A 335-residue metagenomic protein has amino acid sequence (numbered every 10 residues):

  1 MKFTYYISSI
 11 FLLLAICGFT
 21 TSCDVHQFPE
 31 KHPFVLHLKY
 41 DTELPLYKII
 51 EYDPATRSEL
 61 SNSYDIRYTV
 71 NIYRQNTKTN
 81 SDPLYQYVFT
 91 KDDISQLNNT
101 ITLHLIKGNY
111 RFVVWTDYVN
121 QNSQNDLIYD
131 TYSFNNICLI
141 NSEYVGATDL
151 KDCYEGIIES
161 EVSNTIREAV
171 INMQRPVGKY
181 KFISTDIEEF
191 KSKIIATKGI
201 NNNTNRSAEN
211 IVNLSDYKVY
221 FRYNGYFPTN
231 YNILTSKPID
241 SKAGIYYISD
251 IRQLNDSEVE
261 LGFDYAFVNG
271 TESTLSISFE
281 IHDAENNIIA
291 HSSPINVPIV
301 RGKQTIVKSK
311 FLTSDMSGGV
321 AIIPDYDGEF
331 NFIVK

Functional and structural regions predicted by a protein language model:
M1-D24: Sec-dependent bacterial lipoprotein signal peptides
C17-Y47, F182, G302, V320-K335: Bacterial Sec-dependent N-terminal signal peptides
K31-S61, S184-S207: Short amphipathic, basic-aromatic surface patches that mediate peripheral association with negatively charged
L60-D126, S192-I299, F332-K335: Tryptophan-paired
K91-S95, V119-E168, Y247, E285-S314: Structured interaction patches on ligand/partner-binding surfaces of diverse proteins
N99-I101, R167-I171: Short strand-edge motifs at loop-to-beta-strand transitions and within beta-strands of extracellular beta-rich domains
V170-G178, D264-G270: Conserved "repeat-terminator" motif of extracellular CCP/Sushi domains
N172, S184-E188, N269-S273, S278-G328: Exposed, polar/acidic Ser/Thr-rich sequence context and nearby capping/turn residues that mark flexible linkers
